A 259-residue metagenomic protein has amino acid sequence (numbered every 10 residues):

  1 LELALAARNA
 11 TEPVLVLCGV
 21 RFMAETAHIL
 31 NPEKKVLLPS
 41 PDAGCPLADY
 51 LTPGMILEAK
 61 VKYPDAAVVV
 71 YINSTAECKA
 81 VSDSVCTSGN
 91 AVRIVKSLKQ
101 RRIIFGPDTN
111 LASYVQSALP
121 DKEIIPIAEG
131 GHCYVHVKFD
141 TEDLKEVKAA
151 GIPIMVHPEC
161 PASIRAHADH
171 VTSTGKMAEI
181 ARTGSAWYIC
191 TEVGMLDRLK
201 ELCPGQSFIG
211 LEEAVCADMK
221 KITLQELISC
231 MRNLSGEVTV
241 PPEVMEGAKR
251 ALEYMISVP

Functional and structural regions predicted by a protein language model:
L1-C190, M195-P259: Active-site loop-to-helix "anion-binding N-cap" substructures in soluble metabolic enzymes
